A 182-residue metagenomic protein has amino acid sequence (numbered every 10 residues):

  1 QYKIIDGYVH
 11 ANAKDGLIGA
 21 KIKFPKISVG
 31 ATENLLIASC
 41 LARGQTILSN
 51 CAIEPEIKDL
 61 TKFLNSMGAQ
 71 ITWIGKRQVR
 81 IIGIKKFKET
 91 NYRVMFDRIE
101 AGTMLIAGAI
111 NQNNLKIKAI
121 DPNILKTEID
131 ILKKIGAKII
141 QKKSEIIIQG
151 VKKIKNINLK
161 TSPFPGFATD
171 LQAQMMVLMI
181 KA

Functional and structural regions predicted by a protein language model:
Q1-A182: Structural preference for solvent-exposed beta-strand-turn elements and adjacent flexible terminal/loop segments within
